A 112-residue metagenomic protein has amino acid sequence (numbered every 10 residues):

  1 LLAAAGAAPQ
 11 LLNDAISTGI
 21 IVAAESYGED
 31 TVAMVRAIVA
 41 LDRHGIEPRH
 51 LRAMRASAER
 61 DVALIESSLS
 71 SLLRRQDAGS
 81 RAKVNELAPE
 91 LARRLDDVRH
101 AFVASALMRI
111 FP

Functional and structural regions predicted by a protein language model:
A3-P112: Arg/Lys-rich, alpha-helical DNA-contact motif
